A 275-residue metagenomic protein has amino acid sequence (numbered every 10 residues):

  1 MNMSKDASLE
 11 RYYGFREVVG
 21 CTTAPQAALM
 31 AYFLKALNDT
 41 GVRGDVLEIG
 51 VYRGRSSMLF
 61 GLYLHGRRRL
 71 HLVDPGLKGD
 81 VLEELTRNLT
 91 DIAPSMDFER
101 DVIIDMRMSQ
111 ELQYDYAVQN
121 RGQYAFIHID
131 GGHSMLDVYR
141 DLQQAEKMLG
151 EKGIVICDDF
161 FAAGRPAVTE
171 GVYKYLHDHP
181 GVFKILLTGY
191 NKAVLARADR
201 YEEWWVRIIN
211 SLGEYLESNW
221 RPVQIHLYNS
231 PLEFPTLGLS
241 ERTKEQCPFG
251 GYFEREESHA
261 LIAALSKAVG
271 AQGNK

Functional and structural regions predicted by a protein language model:
N2-A24, A31-K275: S-adenosylmethionine/decaboxylated-SAM
